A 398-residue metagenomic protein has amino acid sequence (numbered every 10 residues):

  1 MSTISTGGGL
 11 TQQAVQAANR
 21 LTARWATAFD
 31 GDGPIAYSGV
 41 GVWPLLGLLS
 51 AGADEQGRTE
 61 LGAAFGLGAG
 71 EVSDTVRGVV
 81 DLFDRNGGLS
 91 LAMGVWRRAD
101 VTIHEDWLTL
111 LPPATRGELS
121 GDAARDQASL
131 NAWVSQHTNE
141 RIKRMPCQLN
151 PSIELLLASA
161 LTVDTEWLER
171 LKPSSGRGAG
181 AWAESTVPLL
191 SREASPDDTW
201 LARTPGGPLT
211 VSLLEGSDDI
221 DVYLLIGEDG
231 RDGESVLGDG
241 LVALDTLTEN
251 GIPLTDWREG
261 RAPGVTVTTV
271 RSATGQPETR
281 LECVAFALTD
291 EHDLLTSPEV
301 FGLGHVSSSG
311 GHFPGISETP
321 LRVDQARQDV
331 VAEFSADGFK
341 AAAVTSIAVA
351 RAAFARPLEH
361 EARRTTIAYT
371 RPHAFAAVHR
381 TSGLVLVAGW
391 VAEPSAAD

Functional and structural regions predicted by a protein language model:
M1-G121, R380: Detector for small/aliphatic-rich hydrophobic stretches
M1-Q12, R231-G233, L237-G251: N-terminal targeting and processing segments of secreted/endomembrane and organelle-targeted proteins
A18, S38, D54, G88 (+4 more regions): Active-site-proximal structural scaffolding
G57-L61, G233, D290-H292, V385-V387 (+1 more regions): Extracytoplasmic/secreted cell-surface and envelope-processing proteins
R58-E60, L168-P173, A388-G389: Short, solvent-exposed loop/turn and secondary-structure capping segments
R77-V236, G264-H360: Non-catalytic, conformational "gating/processing" segments within enzyme and secreted inhibitor domains
L157, S212-L225, R356-D398: Extended hydrophobic
L237-R271: Charged, glycine/proline-rich intrinsically disordered loops and linkers
